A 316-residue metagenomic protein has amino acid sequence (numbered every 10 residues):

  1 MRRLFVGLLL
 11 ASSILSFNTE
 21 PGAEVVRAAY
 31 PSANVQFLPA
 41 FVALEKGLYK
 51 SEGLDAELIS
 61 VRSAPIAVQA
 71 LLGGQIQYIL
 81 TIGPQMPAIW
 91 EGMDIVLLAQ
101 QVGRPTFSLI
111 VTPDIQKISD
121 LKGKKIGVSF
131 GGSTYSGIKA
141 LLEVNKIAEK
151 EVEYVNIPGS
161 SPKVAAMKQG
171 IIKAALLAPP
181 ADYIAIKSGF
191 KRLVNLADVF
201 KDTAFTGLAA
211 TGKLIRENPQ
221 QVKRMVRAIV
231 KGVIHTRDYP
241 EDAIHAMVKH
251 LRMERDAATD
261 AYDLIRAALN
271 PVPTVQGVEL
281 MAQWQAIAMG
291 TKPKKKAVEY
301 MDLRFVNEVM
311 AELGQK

Functional and structural regions predicted by a protein language model:
M1-L4: Positively charged n-region of N-terminal signal peptides that target proteins for export
V6-S16: Bacterial N-terminal signal peptides
L15-A23: Sec/Tat signal peptide C-region and signal peptidase I cleavage site
E24-Q169, K173-P179, R192-D198, D202: Short, glycine-/small- and polar/acidic-enriched structural segments that line small-molecule recognition paths
F37, F41, V68, Y135 (+9 more regions): Extracytoplasmic/secreted envelope proteins and their assembly/folding machinery, especially bacterial periplasmic
G83-P84, Y154-V155, S161-H250: Pocket-lining segment of extracytoplasmic ligand-binding domains
R216-P293: Secondary-structure end/capping motifs
A286-K316: Conserved C-terminal helix/tail region of periplasmic/extracytoplasmic solute-binding proteins
